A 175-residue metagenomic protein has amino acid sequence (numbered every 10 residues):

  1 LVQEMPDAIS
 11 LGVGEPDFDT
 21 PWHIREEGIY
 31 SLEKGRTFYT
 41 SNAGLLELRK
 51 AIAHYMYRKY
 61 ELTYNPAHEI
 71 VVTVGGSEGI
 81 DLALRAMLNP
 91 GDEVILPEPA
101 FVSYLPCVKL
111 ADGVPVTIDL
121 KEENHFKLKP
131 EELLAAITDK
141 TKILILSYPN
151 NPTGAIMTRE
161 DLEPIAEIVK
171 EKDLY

Functional and structural regions predicted by a protein language model:
L1-V74, L82: N-terminal small-domain helix-loop-helix segment of the aminotransferase-like
M5, A111, E171-K172: Helix C-cap/helix->beta junction micro-motif
Y64-I70, P90-E93, K140: Short acidic capping loops at alpha-helix termini that bridge into adjacent secondary structure
A86-V108: Conserved PLP-anchoring active-site segment centered on the Schiff-base-forming lysine
K109-V116: A short helix-loop-beta submotif of the ANL/AMP-binding
V116, L120-Y175: Active-site phosphate-binding strand-loop segment of PLP-dependent enzymes
